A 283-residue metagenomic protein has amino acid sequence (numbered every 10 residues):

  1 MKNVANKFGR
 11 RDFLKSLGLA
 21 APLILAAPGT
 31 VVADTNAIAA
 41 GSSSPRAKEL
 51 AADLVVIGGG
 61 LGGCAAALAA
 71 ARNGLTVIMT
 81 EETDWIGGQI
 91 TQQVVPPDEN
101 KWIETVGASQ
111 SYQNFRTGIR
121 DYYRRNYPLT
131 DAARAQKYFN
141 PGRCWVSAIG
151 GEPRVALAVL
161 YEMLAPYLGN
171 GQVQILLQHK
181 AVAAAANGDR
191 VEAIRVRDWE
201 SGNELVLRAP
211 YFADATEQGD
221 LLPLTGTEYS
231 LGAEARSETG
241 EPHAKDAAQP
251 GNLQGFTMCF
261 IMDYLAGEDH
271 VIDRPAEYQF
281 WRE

Functional and structural regions predicted by a protein language model:
M1-D12, S16-A27, D34-A37: N-terminal secretory signal peptides
P28-L61: C-terminal segment of N-terminal export signals and the immediately downstream linker at the start of the mature
A51-D53, N73-T76, N170-V173, P210: Loop/turn elements at helix/coil->beta-strand transitions in domains of secreted/extracellular proteins
L54-L75: N-terminal Rossmann-like FAD-binding beta1-loop-alpha1 element of flavoenzymes
I57-G60, T80-T83, Q93-V94, Q178 (+2 more regions): Active-site-proximal beta-strand/loop segments in catalytic clefts of secreted hydrolases
C64-A65, G88, G267-V271: Short, solvent-exposed loop/turn elements at domain surfaces
N73-Q89: Glycine-rich FAD pyrophosphate-binding loop
D98-E283: Aromatic-residue-lined binding/catalytic grooves and analogous aromatic/hydrophobic interfacial grooves in multimeric
